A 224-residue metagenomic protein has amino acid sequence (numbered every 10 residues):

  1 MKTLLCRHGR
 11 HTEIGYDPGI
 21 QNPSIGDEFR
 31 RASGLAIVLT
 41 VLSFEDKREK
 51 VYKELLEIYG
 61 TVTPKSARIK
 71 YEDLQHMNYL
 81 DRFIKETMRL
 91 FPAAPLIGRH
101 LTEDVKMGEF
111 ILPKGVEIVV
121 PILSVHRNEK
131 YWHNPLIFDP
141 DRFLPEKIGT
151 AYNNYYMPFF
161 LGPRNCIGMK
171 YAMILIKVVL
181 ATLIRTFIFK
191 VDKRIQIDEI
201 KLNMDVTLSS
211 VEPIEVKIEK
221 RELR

Functional and structural regions predicted by a protein language model:
M1-S33, S66, E72, M77 (+4 more regions): Conserved cytochrome P450 catalytic core segment spanning the I/J/K helices
T3-E57, T87, V116-P121, G149 (+4 more regions): Central I-helix of cytochrome P450 enzymes
G9, E117, I188, T207-R224: C-terminal helix/juxtamembrane-tail motif
E45-R48, Y171-T207: Cytochrome P450 heme-binding "Cys pocket" and the immediately downstream C-terminal segment
V62, S66-G108, E129, E212: Conserved cytochrome P450 K-helix E-x-x-R motif and the immediately C-terminal K′/meander segment
Y71, E146-I176, K201-N203, T207: Cytochrome P450 heme-thiolate "Cys pocket" and heme-binding signature region
L74, V120-K147: Conserved cytochrome P450 K-helix/beta-meander segment immediately N-terminal to the heme-binding cysteine loop
